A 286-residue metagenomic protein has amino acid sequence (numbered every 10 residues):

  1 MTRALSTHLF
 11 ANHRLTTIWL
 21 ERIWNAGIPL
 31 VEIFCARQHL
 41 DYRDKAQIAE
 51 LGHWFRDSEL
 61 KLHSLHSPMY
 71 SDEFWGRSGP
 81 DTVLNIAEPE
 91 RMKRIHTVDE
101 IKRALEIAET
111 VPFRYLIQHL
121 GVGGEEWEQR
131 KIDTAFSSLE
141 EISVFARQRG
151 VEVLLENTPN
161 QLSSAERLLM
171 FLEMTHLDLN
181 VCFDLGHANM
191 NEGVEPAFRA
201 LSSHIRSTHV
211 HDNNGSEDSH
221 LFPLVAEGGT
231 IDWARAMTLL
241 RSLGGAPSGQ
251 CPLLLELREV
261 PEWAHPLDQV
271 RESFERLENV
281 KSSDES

Functional and structural regions predicted by a protein language model:
M1-R103, E109, R147, R271 (+1 more regions): N-terminal pre-domain/capping segments
T2-A4, H13-W24, L162-S286: Histidine-acidic metal/acid-base catalytic patches
R3-T7, V31-I33, L62-S67, L116-Q118 (+4 more regions): Hydrophobic faces of well-ordered beta-strands that scaffold small-molecule active sites in alpha/beta enzyme cores
C35-A36, S67, L120-G121, T158 (+1 more regions): Active-site loop/turn elements of alpha/beta-hydrolase fold enzymes, especially the short glycine-/histidine-rich
H39-D41, S71-E73, G123-E126, N157-L162 (+2 more regions): Short, small-residue-enriched loops and turns at beta-alpha junctions that line or gate enzyme active sites
D57, G76-N180: Active-site acidic/histidine proton-transfer and metal-coordination neighborhood in alpha/beta enzyme cores
L60, F113, V151, L243-P252: A short helix->loop->beta-strand "cap" motif at the edges of active sites that frequently abuts
